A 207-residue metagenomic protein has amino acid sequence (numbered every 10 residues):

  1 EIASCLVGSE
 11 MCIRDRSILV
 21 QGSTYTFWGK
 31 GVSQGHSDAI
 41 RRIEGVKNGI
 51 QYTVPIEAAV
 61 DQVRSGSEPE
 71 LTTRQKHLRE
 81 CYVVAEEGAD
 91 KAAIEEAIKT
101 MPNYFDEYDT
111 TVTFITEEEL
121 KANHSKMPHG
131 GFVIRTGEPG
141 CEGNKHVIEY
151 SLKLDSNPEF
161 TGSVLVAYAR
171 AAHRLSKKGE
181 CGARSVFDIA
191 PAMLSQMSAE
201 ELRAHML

Functional and structural regions predicted by a protein language model:
E1-G8, C12-I13: Single conserved hydrophobic/aromatic residue that forms the stacking wall/gate of nucleotide- or nucleobase-binding
G8, D106, T113-F114, G182 (+1 more regions): Glycine-centered secondary-structure boundary/capping sites
S9, G45-K47, K177: Secondary-structure boundary elements
I13, Q51, F105, D109 (+1 more regions): Secondary-structure transition/capping residues
R14-G22: Long, charge-dense
Q21-T26, K30-A169: C-terminal substrate-binding/catalytic lobe of Rossmann-fold NAD(P)-dependent oxidoreductases
C141-L207: NAD(P)-dependent Rossmann-like dehydrogenase/reductase catalytic/cofactor-binding core
